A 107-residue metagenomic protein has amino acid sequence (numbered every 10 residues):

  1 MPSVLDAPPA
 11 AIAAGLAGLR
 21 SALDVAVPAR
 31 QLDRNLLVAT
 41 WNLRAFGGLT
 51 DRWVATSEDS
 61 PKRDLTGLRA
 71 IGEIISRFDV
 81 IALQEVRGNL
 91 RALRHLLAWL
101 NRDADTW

Functional and structural regions predicted by a protein language model:
M1-D103: N-terminal, active-site-proximal structural segment of metallo-dependent hydrolase catalytic domains
D105-W107: Acidic, His- and aromatic-enriched active-site or binding-groove loops in soluble protein domains that engage sugars
